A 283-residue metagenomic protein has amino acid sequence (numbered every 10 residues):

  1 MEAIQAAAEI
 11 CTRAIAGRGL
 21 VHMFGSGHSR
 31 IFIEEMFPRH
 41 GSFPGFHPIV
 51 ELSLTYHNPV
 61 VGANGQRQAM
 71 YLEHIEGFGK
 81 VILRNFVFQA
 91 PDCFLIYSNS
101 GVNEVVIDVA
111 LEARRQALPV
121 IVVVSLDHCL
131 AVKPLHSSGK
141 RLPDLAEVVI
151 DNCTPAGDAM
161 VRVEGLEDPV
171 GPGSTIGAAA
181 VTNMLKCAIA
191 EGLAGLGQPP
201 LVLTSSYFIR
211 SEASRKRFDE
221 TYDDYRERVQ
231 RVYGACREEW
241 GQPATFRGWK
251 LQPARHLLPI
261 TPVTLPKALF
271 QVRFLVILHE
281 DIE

Functional and structural regions predicted by a protein language model:
M1-G17, I82: A short, well-structured juxtamembrane/interface segment
A16-G17, M23-K186, G248, V276 (+1 more regions): Glycine-rich phosphate-binding loops that contact phosphosugars or nucleotide phosphates
G19, G27, G41-S42, G197 (+1 more regions): Glycine-centered flexibility motif
E112-L118, D127-C129, K186-G195, K216-R231: Repeat-unit-sized solenoid/scaffold elements
D158-R162, E191-F218: Internal, active-site/partner-interface "lid" segment
F208-A244: Acidic, Ser/Thr-rich low-complexity intrinsically disordered segments
R247-E283: N-terminal low-complexity segments that are often proline-rich with Ser/Thr-Pro
